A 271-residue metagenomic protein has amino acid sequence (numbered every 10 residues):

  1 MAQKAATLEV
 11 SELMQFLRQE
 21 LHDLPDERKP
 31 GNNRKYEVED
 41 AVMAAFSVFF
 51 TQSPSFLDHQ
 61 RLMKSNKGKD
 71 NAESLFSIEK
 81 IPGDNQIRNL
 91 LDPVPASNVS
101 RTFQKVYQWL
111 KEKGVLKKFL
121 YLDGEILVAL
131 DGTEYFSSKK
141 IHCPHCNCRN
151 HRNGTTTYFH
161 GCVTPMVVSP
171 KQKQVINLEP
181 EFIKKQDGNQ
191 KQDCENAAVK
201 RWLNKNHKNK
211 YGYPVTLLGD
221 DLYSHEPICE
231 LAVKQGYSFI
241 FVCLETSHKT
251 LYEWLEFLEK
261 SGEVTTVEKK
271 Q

Functional and structural regions predicted by a protein language model:
M1-P82: Gly/serine-rich nucleotide phosphate-binding loop at the start of the catalytic core of nucleotide/ADP-ribose-handling
A44, H59, G83, I87 (+5 more regions): Short, conserved catalytic/metal-binding motifs centered on acidic residues
F56-K67, K105-Y107, N177-K185: Short alpha-helical "patches" and their helix-cap loops
S74-A96: Alpha-helical interaction/regulatory segments in DNA maintenance proteins
R88-Q172: Active-site-proximal, Lys/Arg-enriched surface segment that forms a nucleic-acid-binding/basic interface patch
T133-Y135, I141-H142, P170-Q172, F182-K185 (+2 more regions): Short acidic/polar capping segments at secondary-structure boundaries
N150-P214: Electropositive, glycine- and tryptophan-enriched low-complexity nucleic-acid-binding patches
K185-Q271: An internal, acidic/charged active-site-proximal segment that coordinates divalent cations and/or engages
